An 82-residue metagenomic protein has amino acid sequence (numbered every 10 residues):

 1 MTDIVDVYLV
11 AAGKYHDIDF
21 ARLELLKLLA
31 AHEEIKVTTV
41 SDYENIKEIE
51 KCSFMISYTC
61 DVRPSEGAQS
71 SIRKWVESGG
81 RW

Functional and structural regions predicted by a protein language model:
M1-S53: Aromatic-Pro/Gly-enriched surface loop or interdomain linker that acts as a lid/target-recognition segment
V10, E50-W82: Short alpha-beta junction capping motif
